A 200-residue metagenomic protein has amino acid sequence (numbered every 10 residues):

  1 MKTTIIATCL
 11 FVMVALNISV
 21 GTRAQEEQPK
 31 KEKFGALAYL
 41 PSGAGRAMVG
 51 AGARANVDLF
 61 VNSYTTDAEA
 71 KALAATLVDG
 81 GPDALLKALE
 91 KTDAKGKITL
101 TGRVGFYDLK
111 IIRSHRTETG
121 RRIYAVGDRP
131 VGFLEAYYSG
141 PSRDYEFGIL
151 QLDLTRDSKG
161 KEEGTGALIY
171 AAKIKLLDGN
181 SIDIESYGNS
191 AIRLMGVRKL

Functional and structural regions predicted by a protein language model:
M1-A7: Positively charged n-region of N-terminal signal peptides that target proteins for export
T3, V12-M13, Q25: Intrinsically disordered, low-complexity Ser/Thr- and Pro-rich stretches
A7-N17: Bacterial N-terminal signal peptides
I18-A24: Sec/Tat signal peptide C-region and signal peptidase I cleavage site
E26-L200: Long, low-hydrophobicity ectodomains and other hydrophilic envelope-associated domains
